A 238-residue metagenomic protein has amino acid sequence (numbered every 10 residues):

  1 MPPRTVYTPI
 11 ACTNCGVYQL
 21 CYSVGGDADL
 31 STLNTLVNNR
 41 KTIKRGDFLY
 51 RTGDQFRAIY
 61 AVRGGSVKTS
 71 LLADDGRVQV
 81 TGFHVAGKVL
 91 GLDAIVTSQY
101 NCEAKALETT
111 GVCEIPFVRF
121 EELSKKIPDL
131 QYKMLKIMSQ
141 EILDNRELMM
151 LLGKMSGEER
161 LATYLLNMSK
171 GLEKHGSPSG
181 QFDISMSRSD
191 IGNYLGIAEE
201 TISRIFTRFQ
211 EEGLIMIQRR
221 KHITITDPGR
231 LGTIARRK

Functional and structural regions predicted by a protein language model:
M1-R45, V89-L90, A94-V96: Cyclic nucleotide-binding regulatory module and flanking cytosolic helices
R40, I59, F83, E114 (+2 more regions): Short aromatic/basic micro-patch
G46, R57-S70, A86-G87: Glycine- and acidic-residue-biased ligand/ion/polar-headgroup-sensing regions
L49-D54: Short phosphate-coordinating micro-motif centered on Lys-Gly-acidic
S70-G76: Cytochrome P450 core scaffold surrounding the K-helix E-X-X-R motif and the conserved "meander" helix-loop region
V80-L143: Cyclic-nucleotide recognition modules
K125, D129-A198: Polybasic "coupling" helices that flank or enter modular domains
K170-K238: Phosphate-/nucleic-acid-contacting segments
